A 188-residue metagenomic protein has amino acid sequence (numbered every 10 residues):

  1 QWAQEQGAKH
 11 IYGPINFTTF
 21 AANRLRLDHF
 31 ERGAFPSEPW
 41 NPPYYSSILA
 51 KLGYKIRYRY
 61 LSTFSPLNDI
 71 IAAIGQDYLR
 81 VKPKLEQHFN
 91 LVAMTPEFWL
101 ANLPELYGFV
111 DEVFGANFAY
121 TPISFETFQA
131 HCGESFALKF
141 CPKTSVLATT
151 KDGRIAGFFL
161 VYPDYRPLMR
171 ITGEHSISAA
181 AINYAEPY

Functional and structural regions predicted by a protein language model:
Q1-N16, Y45-Y54, R59, E134-P167: Internal hydrophobic scaffold segments of catalytic domains
W2-A93: Acyl-donor-binding surface of acyltransferase catalytic domains
A93-Y188: A conserved beta-strand-loop-helix scaffold within acyl/acetyltransferase catalytic domains
